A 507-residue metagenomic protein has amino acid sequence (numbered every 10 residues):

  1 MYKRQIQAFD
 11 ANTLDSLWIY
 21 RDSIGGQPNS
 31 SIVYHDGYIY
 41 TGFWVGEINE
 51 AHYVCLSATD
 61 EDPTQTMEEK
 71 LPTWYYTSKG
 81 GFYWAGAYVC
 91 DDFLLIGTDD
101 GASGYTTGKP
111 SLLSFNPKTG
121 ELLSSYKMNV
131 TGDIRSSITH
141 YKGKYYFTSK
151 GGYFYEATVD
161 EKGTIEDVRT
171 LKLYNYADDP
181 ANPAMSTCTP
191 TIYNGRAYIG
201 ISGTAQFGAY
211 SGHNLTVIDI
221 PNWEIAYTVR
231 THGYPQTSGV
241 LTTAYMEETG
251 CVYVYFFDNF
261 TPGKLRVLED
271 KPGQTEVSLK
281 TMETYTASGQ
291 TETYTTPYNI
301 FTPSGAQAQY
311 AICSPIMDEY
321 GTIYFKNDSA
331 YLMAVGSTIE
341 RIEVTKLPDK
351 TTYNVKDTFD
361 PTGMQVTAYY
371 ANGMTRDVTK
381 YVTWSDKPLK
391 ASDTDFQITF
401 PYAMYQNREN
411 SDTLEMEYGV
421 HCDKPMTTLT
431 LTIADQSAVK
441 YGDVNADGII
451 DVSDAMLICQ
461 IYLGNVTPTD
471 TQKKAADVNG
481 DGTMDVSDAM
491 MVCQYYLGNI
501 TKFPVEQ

Functional and structural regions predicted by a protein language model:
K3-T338: Extracytoplasmic/lumenal domain signature
I192, L389-A391, D451, D485: Surface-exposed coil/turn segments at beta-strand junctions on protein surfaces, enriched
G336-E343, M404-G442, V505-Q507: Low-complexity, Pro/Thr/Ser/Gly/Ala-rich linker/spacer regions in secreted, extracellular modular proteins
E340-M374: Solvent-exposed, low-complexity, repeat-rich "mucin-like" stalks and linkers
T351, M374-Y418: Serine/threonine-rich, repeat-prone extracellular segments and beta-strand-based repeat modules of secreted/surface
D357-Q365, K390-T394, T471-Q472: A short, compositionally biased
T428, T432-Q507: Cellulosome-associated attachment modules in secreted, modular CAZymes
